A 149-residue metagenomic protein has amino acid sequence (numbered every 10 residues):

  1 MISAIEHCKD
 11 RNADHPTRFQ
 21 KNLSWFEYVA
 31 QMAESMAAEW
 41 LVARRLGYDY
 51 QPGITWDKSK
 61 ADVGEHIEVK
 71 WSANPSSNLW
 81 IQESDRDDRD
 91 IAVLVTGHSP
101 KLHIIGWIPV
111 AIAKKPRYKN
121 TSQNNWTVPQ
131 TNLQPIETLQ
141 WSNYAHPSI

Functional and structural regions predicted by a protein language model:
M1-D62, K70-I149: Nucleic-acid endonuclease domains
